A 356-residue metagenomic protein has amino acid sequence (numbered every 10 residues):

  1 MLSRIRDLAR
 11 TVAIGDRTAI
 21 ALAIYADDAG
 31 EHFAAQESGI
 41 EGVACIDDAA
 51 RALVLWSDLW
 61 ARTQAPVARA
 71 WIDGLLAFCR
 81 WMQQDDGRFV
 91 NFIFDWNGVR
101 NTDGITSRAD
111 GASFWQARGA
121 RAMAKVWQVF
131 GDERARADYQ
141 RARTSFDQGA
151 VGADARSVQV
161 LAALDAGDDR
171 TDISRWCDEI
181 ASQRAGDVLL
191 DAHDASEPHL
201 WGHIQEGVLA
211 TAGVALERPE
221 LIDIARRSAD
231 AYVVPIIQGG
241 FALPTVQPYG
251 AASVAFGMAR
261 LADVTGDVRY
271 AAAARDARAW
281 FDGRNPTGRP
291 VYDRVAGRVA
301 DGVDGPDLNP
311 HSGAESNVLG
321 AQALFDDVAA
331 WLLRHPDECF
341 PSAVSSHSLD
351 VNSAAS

Functional and structural regions predicted by a protein language model:
M1-R51, L55, R62-T106, V129 (+5 more regions): Low-complexity, Ser/Thr/Pro/Gly-enriched N-terminal "stalk/linker" regions
L2-A13, L216-H311, W331-S356: Non-catalytic carbohydrate-binding regions of carbohydrate-active enzymes
L2-A9, L53, S57, R69-Q83 (+9 more regions): Hydrophobic core segments within long, regular secondary-structure runs in both alpha- and beta-rich folds
D16-E41, G87-G111, S145, S157-D168 (+4 more regions): Carbohydrate-binding/catalytic loop surfaces
G42-W60, R69-I72, D110-W127, G152-G167 (+3 more regions): Well-ordered alpha-helical segments within folded domains of soluble proteins
A61-Q64, Q84, Q128-G131, A185-L189 (+3 more regions): Short, flexible helix-adjacent loops and helix caps
E179, A231, A323-A330: C-terminal alpha-helix
